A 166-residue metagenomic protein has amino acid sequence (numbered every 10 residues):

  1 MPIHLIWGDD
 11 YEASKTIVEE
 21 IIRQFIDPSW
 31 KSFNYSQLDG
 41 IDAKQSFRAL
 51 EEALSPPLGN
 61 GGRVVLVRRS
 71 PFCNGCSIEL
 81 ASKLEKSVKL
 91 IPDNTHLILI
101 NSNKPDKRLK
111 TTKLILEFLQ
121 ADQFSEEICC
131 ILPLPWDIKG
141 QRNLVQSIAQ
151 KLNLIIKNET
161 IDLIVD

Functional and structural regions predicted by a protein language model:
M1-D166: Conserved beta/loop motifs at nucleotide-recognition and modification sites
